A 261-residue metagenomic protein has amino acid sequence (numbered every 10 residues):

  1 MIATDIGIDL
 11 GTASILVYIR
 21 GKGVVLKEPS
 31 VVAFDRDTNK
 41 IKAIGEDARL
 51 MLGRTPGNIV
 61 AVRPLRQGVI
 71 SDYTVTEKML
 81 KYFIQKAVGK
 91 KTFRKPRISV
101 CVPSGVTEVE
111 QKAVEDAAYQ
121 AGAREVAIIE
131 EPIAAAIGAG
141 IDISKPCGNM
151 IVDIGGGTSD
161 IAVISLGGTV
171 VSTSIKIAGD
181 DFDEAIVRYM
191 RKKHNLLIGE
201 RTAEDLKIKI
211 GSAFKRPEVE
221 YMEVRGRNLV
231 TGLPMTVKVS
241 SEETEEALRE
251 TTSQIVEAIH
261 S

Functional and structural regions predicted by a protein language model:
M1-I154, A162-S261: Nucleotide/phosphate-binding catalytic cleft detector across ATP-hydrolyzing and phosphate-transferring enzymes
